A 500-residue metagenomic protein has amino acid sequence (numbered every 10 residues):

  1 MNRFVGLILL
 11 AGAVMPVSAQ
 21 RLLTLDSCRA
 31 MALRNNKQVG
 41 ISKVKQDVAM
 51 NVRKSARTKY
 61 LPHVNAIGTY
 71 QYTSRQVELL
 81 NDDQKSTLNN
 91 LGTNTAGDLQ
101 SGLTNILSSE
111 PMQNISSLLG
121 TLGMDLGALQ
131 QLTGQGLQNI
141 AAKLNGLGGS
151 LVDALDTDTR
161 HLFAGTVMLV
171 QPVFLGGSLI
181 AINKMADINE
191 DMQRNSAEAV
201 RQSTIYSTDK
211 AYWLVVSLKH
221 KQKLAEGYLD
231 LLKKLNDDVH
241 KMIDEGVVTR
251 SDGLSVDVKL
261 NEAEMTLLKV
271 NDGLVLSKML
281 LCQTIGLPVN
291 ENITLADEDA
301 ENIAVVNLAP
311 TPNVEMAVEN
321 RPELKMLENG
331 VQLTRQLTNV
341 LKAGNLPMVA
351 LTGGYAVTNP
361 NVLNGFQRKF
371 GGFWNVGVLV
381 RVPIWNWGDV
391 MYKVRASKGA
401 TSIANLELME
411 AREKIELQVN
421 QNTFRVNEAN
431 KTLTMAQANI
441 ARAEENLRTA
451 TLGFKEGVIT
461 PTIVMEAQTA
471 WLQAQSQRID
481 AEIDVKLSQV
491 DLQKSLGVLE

Functional and structural regions predicted by a protein language model:
N2-L7: Sec-dependent signal peptide recognition, specifically the positively charged N-region followed immediately by
L10-S18: Hydrophobic h-region of N-terminal signal peptides that target proteins for export in Gram-negative bacteria
S18-E78, T87, G136, A164 (+5 more regions): Bacterial Sec-pathway N-terminal export signals of envelope proteins
G40, V64-E78, S150-R160, V170-A199 (+5 more regions): Small/polar (Gly/Ser/Thr/Ala-rich) solvent-exposed segments that form structured loops/beta-strands/short helices used
I41-A56, V200, Y206-K223, K234 (+6 more regions): Amphipathic alpha-helical coiled-coil segments
N51-R53, N195-M316, R425, A429 (+1 more regions): Periplasmic alpha-helical coiled-coil/stalk elements that build and connect Gram-negative outer-membrane
T69-V167, E298-N307, N339, T352-V382: Small/polar, glycine/serine/threonine/aspartate-rich low-complexity segments that form flexible
L162-A164, K210, S255, M348 (+2 more regions): Transmembrane beta-barrel architecture of outer-membrane proteins
